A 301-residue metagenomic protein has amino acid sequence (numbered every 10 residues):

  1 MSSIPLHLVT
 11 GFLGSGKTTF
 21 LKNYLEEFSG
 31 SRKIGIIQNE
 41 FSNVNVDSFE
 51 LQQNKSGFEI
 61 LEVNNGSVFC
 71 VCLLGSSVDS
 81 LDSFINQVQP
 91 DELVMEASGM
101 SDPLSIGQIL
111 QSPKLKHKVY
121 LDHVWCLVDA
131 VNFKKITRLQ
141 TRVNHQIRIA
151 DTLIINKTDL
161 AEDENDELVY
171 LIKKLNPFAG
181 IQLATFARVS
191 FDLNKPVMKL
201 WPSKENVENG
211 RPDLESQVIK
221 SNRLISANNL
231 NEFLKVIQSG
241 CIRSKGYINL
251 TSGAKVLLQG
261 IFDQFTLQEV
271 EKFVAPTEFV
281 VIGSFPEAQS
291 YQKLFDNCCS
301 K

Functional and structural regions predicted by a protein language model:
S2, N43, H145-A275, F285-Q289 (+1 more regions): C-terminal accessory "lid"/substrate-recognition subdomains
S2-T10, S15-I136: Nucleotide-state-sensitive switch-loop elements of NTP-binding domains
E26, N144-H145: Alpha-helical segments flanking ligand/cofactor-binding loops in enzyme cores
R138-T141: Charged helix-capping and loop-helix junction motifs
V281: Flexible loop/N-cap segments at domain edges
